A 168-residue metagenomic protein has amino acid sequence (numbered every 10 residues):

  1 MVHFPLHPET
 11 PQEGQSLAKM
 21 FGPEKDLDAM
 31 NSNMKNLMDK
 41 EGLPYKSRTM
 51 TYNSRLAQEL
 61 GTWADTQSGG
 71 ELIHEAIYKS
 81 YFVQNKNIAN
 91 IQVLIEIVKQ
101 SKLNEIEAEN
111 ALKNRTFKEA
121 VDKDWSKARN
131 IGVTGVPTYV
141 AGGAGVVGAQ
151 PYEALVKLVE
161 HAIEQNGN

Functional and structural regions predicted by a protein language model:
M1-Q84: Structural alpha/beta surface segment adjacent to cysteine/selenocysteine redox centers across thiol/disulfide enzymes
M1-V2, K40, T62, T66-N168: C-terminal cap of thioredoxin/glutaredoxin-like
